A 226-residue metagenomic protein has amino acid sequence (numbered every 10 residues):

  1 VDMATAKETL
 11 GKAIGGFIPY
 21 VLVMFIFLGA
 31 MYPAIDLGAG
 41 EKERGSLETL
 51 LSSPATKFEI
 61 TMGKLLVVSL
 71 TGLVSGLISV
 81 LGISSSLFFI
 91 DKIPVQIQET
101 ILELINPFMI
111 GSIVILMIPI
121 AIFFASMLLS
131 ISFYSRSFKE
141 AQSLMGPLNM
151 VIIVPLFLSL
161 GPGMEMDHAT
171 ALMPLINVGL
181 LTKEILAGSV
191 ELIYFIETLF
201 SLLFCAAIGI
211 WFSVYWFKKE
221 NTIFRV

Functional and structural regions predicted by a protein language model:
V1-Q98, L102-I110, K219-F224: Transmembrane helix-boundary elements of multi-pass transport/secretion proteins, especially ABC-type permease modules
A30-A34, G82, S126-S130, G209 (+1 more regions): Hydrophobic/aromatic residues in alpha-helical transmembrane segments
E43, L104-M150: A structural motif at transmembrane helix-loop-helix junctions in multipass membrane proteins
S69, L73, L77-S85, V114-S130 (+2 more regions): Hydrophobic alpha-helical segments of membrane proteins
E103-P107, F157-L172, I176-F204: Membrane-interfacial helix-loop-helix junctions in multi-pass membrane proteins
S130-K139, L186, L203-V226: Junction motif at the cytosolic side of a transmembrane helix
R136-L172: Transmembrane helix segments
